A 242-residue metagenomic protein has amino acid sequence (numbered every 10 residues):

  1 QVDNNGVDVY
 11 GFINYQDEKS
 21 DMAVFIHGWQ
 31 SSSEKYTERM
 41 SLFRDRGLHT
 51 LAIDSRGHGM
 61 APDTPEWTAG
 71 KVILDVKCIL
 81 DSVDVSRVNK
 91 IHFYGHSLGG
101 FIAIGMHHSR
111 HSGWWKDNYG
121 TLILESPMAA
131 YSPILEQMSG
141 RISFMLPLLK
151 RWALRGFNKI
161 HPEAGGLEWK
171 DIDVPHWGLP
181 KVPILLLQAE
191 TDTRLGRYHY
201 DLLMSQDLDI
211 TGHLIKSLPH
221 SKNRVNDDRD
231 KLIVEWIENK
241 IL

Functional and structural regions predicted by a protein language model:
Q1-Q16: N-terminal cap/lid segment of alpha/beta-hydrolase-fold proteins
G28-L42, Y198: The serine-hydrolase catalytic nucleophile loop
Q30, H58-R87: Catalytic nucleophile-loop/oxyanion-hole region of alpha/beta-hydrolase and closely related hydrolase-like folds
M40-P62: Conserved alpha/beta-hydrolase
S112-L167: Hydrolase active-site cap/lid region
G178-P180, L185-Q188: Short beta-strand/loop motif that positions the catalytic acidic residue of the alpha/beta-hydrolase fold
T193-H199: Conserved alpha/beta-hydrolase "acid-adjacent" motif
L218-D230: Catalytic histidine-centered segment of alpha/beta-hydrolase-like enzymes
